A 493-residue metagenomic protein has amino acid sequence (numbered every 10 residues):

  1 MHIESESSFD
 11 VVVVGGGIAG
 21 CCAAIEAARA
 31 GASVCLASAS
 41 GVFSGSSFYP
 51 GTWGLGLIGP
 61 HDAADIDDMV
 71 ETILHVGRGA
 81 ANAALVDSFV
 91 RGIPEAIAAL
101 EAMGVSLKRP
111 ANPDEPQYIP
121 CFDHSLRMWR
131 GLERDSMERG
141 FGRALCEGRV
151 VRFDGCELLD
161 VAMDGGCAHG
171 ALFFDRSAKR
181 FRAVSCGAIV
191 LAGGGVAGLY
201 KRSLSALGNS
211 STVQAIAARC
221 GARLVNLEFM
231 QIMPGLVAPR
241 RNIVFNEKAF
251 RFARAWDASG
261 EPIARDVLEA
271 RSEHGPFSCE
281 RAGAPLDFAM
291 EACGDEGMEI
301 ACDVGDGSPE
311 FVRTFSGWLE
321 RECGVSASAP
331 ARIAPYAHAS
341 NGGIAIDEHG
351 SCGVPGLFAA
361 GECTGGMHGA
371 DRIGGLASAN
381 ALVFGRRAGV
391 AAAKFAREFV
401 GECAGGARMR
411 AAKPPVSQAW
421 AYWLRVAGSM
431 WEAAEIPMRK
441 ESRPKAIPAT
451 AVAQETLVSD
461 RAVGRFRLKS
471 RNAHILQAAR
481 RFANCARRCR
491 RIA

Functional and structural regions predicted by a protein language model:
M1-H2, E6-F9, E26, A30 (+9 more regions): Glycine- and aromatic-enriched mobile tails/lids
E6-F9, A178-A188, G353: Core beta-strand elements of the Rossmann-like FAD/NAD(P) dinucleotide-binding domain in flavoenzyme oxidoreductases
V11-L36: N-terminal Rossmann-like FAD-binding beta1-loop-alpha1 element of flavoenzymes
S40-L74, P234, F245: Conserved N-terminal glycine-rich FAD pyrophosphate-binding loop of Rossmann-like flavoproteins
I93-R180, A192, K201, M233-R240 (+5 more regions): Conserved redox-cofactor binding core of oxidoreductases
L159-A178, A327-M367: FAD-site-proximal beta/loop scaffold in flavoenzymes
A188-N242, G375-A391: Glycine-rich loop(s) and the adjacent beta-strand/alpha-helix scaffold that form part
I216, A222-A327, A391, R397: An anion/pyrophosphate-binding glycine-rich loop and adjacent beta-alpha core in soluble alpha-beta enzymes
